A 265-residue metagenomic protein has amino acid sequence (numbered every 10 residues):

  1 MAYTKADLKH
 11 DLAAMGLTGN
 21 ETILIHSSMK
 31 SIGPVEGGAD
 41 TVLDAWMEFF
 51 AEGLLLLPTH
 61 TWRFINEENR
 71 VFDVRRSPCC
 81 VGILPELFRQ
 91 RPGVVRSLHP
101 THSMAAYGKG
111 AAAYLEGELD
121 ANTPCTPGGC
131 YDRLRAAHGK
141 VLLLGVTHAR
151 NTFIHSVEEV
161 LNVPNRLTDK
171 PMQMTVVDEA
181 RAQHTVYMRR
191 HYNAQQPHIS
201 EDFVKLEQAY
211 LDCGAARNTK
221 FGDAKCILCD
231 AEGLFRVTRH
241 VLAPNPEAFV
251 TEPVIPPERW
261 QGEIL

Functional and structural regions predicted by a protein language model:
Y3-H10: N-terminal basic/disordered segments at the start of proteins
K5, A39-L43, V81: Amphipathic alpha-helical segments in well-structured domains
L12-T22, R135-A136: Glycine-rich phosphate/diphosphate-binding loops that line cofactor/substrate pockets in enzymes
T18-N69: N-terminal active-site beta-alpha-beta segment that forms phosphate/nucleotide-binding and substrate-recognition loops
T41-V42, V157-N162: Short, solvent-exposed amphipathic alpha-helical segments in soluble enzyme and RNA/protein-processing domains
A51-E52, N165-P197: Short, flexible loop segments at boundaries between secondary-structure elements
N66-S156: Internal, conserved structured core segments that host functional sites
R189-L265: Acidic/aromatic/glycine-rich contiguous surface patches that form carbohydrate-binding/processing clefts and analogous
